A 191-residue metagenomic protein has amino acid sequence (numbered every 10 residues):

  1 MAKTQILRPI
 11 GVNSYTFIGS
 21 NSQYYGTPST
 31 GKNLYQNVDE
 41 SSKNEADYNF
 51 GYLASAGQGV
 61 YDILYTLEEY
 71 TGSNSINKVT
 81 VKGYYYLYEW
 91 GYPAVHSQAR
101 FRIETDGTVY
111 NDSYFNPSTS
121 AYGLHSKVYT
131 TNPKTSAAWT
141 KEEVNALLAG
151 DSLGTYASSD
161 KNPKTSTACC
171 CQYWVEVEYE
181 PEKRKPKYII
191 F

Functional and structural regions predicted by a protein language model:
M1-K187: Disulfide-rich extracellular domains of secreted proteins
